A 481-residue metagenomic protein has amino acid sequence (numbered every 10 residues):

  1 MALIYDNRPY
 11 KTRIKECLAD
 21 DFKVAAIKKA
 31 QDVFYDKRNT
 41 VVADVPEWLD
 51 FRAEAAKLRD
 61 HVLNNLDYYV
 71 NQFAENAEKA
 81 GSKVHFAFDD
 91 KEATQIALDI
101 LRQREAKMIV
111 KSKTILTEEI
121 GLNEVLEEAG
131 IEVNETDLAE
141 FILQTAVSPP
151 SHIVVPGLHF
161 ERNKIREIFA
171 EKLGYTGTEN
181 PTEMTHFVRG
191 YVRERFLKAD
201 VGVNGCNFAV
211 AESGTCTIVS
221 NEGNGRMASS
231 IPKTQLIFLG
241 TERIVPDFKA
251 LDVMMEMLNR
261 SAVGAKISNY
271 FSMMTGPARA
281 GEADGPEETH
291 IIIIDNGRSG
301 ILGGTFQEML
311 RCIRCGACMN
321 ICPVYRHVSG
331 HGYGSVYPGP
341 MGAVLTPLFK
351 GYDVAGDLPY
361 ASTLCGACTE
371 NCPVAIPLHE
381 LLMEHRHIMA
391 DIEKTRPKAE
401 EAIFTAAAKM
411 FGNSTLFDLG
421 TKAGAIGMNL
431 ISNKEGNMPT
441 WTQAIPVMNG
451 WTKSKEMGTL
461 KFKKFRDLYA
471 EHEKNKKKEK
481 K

Functional and structural regions predicted by a protein language model:
M1-E308: The feature marks the mature, well-folded catalytic cores of soluble enzymes
D6-F34, D44, I403-K481: Intrinsic disorder at enzyme termini
K79, L239, G339, A406 (+1 more regions): Residue-level signal for pocket-adjacent positions within structured domains
A139, T182, K266-Y270, P397-A402 (+1 more regions): Short coil/turn segments at secondary-structure boundaries
T215, K249, G276-R279, P338 (+3 more regions): Short capping/connector residues at structural and topological boundaries
G281-M309, N320, V324-P439: Ferredoxin-type iron-sulfur electron-transfer modules in oxidoreductases and energy-metabolism complexes
C312: Short Cys/His-rich zinc-binding micro-motifs
